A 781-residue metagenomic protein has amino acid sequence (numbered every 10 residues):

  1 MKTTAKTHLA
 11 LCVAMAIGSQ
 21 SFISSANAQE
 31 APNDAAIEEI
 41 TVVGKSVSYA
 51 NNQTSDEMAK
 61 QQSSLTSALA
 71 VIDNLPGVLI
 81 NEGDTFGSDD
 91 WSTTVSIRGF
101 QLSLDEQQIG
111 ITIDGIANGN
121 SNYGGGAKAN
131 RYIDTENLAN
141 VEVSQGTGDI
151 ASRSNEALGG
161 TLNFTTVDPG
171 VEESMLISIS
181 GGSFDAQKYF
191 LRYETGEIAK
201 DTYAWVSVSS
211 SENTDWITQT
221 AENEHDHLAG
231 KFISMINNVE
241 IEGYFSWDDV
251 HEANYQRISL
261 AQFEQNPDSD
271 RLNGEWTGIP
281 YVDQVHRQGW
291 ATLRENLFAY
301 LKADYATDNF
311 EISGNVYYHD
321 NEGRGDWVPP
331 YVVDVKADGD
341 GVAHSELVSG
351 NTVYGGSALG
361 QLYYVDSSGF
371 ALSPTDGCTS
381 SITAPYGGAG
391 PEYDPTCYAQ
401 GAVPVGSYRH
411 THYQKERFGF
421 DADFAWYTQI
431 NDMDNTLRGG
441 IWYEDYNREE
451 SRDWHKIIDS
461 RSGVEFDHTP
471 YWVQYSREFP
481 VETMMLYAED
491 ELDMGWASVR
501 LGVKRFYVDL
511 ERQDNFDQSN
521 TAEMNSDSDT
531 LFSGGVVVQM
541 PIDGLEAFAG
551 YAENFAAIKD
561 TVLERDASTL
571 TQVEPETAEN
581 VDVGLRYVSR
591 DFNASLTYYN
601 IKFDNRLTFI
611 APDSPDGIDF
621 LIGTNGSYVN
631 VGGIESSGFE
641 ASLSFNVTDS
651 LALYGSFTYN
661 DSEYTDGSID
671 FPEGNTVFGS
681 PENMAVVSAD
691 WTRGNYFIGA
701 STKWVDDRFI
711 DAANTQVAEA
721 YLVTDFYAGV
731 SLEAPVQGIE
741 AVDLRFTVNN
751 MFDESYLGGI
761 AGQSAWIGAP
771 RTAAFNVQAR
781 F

Functional and structural regions predicted by a protein language model:
D34-L69, D89-T94, E142-V143: N-terminal periplasmic "start-of-domain" segments of outer-membrane beta-barrel proteins
A68-V71, V95-G99, T112, K128-R131 (+2 more regions): N-terminal periplasmic accessory domains that precede and gate Gram-negative outer-membrane beta-barrel machines
L69-A117: Extracytoplasmic beta-strand/coil segments of soluble accessory domains associated with Gram-negative outer-membrane
I116-Q145, T165: Short acidic/polar hinge/loop motifs at secondary-structure boundaries that mediate gating or recognition
S174-N213, I217-R257, G289-K302: Transmembrane beta-barrel wall of Gram-negative outer-membrane proteins
D215, I233-M235, E240-Y300, D326-Y408: Acidic/polar loop-and-plug regions of large Gram-negative outer-membrane beta-barrel proteins
K302, A306, E311-Y317, R324 (+4 more regions): Membrane-embedded beta-barrel scaffold of Gram-negative outer-membrane proteins
N431, D493-S498, V508, N600-K602 (+5 more regions): Gram-negative outer-membrane beta-barrel transporters
